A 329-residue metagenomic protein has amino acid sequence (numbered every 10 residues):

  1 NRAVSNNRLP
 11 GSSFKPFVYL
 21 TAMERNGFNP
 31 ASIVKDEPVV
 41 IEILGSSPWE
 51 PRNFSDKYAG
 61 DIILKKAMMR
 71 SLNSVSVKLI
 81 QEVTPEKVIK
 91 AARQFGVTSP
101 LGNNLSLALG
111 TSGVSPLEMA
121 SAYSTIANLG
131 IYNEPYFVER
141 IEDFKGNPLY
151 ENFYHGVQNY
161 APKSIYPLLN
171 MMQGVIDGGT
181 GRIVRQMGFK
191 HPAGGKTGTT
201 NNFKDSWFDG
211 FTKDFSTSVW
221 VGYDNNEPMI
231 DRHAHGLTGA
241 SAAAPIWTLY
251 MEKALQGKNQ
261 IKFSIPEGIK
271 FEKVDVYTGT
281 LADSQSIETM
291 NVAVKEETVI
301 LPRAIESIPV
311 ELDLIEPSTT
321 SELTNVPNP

Functional and structural regions predicted by a protein language model:
N1-F17, P30-I33, E37, S106: Short active-site loop at a secondary-structure junction that contains or immediately precedes the catalytic residue(s)
N1-N6, F14, K66, S115-N291 (+2 more regions): A penicillin-recognizing enzyme superfamily signal
N1-R8, E50-S55, I63, S74-I80 (+3 more regions): Second-shell loop/turn segments in exported
L20: Extracellular glycan-interaction surfaces
M23-A31, T98-P100, N128-N133, G257: Secondary-structure transition/capping motifs at alpha-helix termini and the adjoining loop/turn into the next element
F28-V88, Y132, F144-G174: Conserved catalytic neighborhood of penicillin-recognizing serine enzymes
S46-R52, V83-S121, P135-F137: Mid-domain, small-residue-enriched loop/turn segments at the edges of structured enzyme/sensor domains
P309-N328: C-terminal functional modules
